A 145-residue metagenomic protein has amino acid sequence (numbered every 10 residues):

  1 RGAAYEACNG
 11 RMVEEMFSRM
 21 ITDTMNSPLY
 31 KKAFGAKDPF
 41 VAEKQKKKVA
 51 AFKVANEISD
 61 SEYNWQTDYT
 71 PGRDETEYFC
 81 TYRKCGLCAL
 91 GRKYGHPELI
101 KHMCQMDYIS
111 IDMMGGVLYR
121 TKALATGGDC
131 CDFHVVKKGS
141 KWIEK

Functional and structural regions predicted by a protein language model:
R1-K93: Amphipathic interaction/junction segments at domain boundaries or subunit interfaces
A7-G10, R73-D74, D112-V117, V136-E144: Secondary-structure boundary elements
I21, M25, K37, K101 (+2 more regions): Short, surface-exposed, charged/polar-biased interaction segments
Y30-A33, G95-L99, V135-K137: General N-terminal targeting signals
G35, E98-L99, M103, I143-K145: Repeat-unit-sized solenoid/scaffold elements
E43-A50, M106, K137-K138, E144: Alpha-helix boundary/capping detector
Q66-T126: Short, hydrophobic/π-rich interface segment
T121-K145: Activation/maturation switch segments at domain boundaries
